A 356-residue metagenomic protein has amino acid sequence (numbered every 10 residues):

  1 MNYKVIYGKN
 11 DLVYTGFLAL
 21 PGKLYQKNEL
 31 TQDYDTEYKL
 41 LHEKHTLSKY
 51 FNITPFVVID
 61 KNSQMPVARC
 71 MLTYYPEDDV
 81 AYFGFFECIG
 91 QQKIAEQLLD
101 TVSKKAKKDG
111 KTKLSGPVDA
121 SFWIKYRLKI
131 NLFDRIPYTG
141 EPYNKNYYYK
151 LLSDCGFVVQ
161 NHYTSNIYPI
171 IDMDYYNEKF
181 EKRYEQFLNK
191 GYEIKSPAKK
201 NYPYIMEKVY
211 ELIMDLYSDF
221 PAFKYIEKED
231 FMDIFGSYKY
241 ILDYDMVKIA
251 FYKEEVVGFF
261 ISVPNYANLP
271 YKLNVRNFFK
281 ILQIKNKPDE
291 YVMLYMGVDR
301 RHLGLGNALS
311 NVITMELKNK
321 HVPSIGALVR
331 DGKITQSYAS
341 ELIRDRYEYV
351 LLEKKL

Functional and structural regions predicted by a protein language model:
M1-Q26: Generic start-of-chain signal for non-secretory N-termini
N2-Y3, P142-F220: Acyltransferase donor/substrate-recognition loop-hinge adjacent to the catalytic core
G16, I94-L98, K208: Charged catalytic carboxylate motif
L18-K61, A68-D78, S196-M296: A conserved beta-strand-loop-helix scaffold within acyl/acetyltransferase catalytic domains
I53, N161-S165, R346-L352: Short hydrophobic/aromatic beta-strand or adjacent loop that forms the aromatic wall/cage of a ligand/substrate-binding
P66, F122-I124, M173, V256-G258 (+3 more regions): Flexible loop/turn segments at secondary-structure boundaries
D78-G156, R276-L342: Acyl-donor binding region in acyl/amide transferases
I167-P169, D230-F231, E254, R330-G332: A glycine-rich phosphate-binding loop feature that marks nucleotide/adenosyl-phosphate handling sites
